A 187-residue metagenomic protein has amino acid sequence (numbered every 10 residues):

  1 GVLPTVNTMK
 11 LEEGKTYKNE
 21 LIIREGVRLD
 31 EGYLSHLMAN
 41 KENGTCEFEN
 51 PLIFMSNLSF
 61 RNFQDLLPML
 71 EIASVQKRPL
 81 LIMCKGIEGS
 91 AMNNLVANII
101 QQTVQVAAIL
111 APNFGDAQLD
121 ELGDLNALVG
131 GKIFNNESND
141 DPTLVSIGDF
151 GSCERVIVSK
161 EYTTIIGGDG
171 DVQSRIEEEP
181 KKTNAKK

Functional and structural regions predicted by a protein language model:
G1-K187: Long, structured protein-protein interaction/assembly regions in large complexes
